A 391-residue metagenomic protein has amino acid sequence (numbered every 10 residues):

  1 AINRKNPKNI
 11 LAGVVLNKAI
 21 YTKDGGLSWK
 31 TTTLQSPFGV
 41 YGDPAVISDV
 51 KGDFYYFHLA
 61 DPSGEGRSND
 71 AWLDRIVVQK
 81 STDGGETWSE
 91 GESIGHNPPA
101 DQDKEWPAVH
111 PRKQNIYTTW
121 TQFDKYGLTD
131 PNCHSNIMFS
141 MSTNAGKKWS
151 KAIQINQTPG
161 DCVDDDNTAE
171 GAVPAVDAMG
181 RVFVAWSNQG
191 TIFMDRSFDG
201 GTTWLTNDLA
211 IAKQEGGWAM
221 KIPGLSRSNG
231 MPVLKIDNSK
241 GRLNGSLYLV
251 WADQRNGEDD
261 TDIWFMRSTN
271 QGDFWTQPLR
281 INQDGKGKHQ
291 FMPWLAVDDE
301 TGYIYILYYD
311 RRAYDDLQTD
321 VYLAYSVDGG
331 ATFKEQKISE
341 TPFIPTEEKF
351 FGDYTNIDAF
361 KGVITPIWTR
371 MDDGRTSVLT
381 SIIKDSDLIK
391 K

Functional and structural regions predicted by a protein language model:
A1-K391: Extracellular, repeat-based ectodomains that mediate carbohydrate processing or recognition
